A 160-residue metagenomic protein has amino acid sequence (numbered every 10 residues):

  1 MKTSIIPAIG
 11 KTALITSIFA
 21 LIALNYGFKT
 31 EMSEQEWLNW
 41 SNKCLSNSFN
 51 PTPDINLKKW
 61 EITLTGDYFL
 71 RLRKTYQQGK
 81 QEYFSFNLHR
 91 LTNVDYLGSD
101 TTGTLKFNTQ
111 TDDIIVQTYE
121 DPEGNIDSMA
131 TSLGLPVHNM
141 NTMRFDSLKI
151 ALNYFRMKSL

Functional and structural regions predicted by a protein language model:
M1-W37: Bacterial Sec-dependent N-terminal signal peptides
F28-S85, N93-V94: N-terminal secretory signal peptides
S48-T52, T92-G98, L152-S159: Sec/Tat-exported extracytoplasmic proteins
D67-L70, T101-L105: Hydrophobic residues embedded in beta-strands of well-ordered beta-sheets
K74-Y76, N87-T92, G98-D100, T109-D113 (+1 more regions): A mature extracytoplasmic/lumenal domain signature
Y83-L88, S132-G134: Well-ordered beta-strand positions in beta-sheet-rich domains
T102-P122: Short, surface-exposed polybasic-and-hydrophobic patches located at secondary-structure transitions
G124-L160: C-terminal partner/receptor-binding element of secreted or periplasmic proteins
